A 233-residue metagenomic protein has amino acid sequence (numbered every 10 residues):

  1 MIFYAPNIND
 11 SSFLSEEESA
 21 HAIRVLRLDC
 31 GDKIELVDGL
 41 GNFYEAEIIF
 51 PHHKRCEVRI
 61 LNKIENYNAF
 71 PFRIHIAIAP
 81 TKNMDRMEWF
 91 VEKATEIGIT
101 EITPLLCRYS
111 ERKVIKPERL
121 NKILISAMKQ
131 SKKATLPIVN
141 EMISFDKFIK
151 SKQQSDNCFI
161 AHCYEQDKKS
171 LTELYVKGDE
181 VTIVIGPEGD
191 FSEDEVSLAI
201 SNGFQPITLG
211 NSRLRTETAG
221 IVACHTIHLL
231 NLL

Functional and structural regions predicted by a protein language model:
M1-E65: N-terminal positively charged helical leader segments and presequences
P6, E16-E17, G39, P80 (+3 more regions): Fold-independent oxyanion-binding glycine-rich loops and adjacent beta-strand/coil segments at enzyme active sites
D10, C30-D32, N42-Y44, K54-C56 (+5 more regions): A generic structural signal for short beta-strands and their flanking turns/coil linkers
Y67-N157: RNA substrate-binding interface of SAM-dependent RNA methyltransferases
A79, E188, S212, T216: Glycine- and other small-residue-rich loops at beta-strand/loop junctions that grip anionic moieties
C158-L198, F204-N211: Active-site/ligand-binding-proximal alpha/beta "capping" segment
E193-L233: Structured adenosyl-cofactor binding patch, chiefly the S-adenosyl-L-methionine
